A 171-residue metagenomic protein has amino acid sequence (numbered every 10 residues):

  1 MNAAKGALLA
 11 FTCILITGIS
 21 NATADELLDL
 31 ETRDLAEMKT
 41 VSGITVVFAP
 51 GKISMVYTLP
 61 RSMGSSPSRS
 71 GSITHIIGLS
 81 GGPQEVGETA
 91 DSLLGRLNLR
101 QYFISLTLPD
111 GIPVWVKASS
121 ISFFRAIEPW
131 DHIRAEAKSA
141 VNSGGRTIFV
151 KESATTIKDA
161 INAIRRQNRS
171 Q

Functional and structural regions predicted by a protein language model:
N2-Q171: Eukaryotic intrinsically disordered, low-complexity regulatory linkers and tails enriched in Ser/Thr/Pro
